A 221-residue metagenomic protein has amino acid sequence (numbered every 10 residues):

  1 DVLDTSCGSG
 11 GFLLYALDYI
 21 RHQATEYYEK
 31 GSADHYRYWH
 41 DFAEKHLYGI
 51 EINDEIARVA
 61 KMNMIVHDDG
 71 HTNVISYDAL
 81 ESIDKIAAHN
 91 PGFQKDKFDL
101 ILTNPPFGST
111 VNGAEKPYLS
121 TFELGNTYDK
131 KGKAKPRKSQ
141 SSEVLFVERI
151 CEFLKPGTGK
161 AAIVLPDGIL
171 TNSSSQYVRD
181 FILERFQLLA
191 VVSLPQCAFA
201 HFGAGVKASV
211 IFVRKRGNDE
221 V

Functional and structural regions predicted by a protein language model:
D1-D96, L100, G108-T110, P166-G168 (+2 more regions): Conserved S-adenosyl-L-methionine
K95-D96, A204-K207: A short, glycine/Asx- and small/polar-enriched loop/turn that sits immediately N-terminal to a beta-strand
F98, K215-V221: Polynucleotide-recognition surfaces of large bacterial nucleic-acid defense/processing enzymes
I101-L102, A161: Hydrophobic beta-strand segment of the Class I
P105, V213-K215: C-terminal beta-strand of the catalytic ATP-binding
F107-L145: Mobile active-site "lid"/loop adjacent to the S-adenosyl-L-methionine
T110, T171-S173, A200-F202, D219-E220: Short acidic/glycine-rich loop or secondary-structure boundary segments that cap or lie
G132-F199, V206, V210-F212: Conserved Class I SAM-dependent methyltransferase catalytic core
